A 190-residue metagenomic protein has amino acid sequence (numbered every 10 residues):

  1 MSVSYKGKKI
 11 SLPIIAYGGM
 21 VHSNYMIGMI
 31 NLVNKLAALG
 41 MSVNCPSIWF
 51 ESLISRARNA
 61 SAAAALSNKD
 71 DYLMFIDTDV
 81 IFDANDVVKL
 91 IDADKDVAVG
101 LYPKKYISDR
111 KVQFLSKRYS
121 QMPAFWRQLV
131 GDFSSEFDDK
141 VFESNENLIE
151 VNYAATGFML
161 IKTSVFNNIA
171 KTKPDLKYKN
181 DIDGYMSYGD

Functional and structural regions predicted by a protein language model:
M1-S52, R56: N-proximal low-complexity "stem/linker" segments adjacent to membrane-targeting elements
I15, D77, S164: Structured beta-strand/turn binding interfaces of compact recognition modules in eukaryotic regulators
V33-G40, S67-K69, T172-P174: Alpha-helix termini
V43, D71, D96: Conserved acidic residues
N59-Y72: Active-site nucleotide-sugar/metal-binding loop of Leloir-type enzymes
A62, D83-G189: Conserved catalytic core of nucleotide-sugar-dependent glycosyltransferases
K69-I81: Short beta-strand-to-loop acidic/aromatic patch adjacent to the donor-nucleotide binding site
